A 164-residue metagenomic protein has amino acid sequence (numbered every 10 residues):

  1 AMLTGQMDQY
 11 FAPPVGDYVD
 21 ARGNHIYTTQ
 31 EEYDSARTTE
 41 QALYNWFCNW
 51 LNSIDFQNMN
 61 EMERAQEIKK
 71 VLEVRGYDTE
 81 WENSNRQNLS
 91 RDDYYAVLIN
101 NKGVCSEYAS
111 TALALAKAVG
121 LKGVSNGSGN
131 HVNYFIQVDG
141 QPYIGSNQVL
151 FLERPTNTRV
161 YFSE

Functional and structural regions predicted by a protein language model:
A1-N49, V160: Linear, non-domain "peripheral" regions
G23, D92-G103: Short low-complexity stretches enriched in small and charged residues
T29, N88-D93, R154, S163: Alpha-helix N-cap recognition
E32-V97: Secondary-structure boundary elements
N58, L98, K102, T156 (+1 more regions): Flexible, glycine- and charge-enriched loops at secondary-structure boundaries
R64, I68, L98-A116: Active-site nucleophilic cysteine motif
S106-S163: Hydrophobic/aromatic-rich core segments of domains that either
